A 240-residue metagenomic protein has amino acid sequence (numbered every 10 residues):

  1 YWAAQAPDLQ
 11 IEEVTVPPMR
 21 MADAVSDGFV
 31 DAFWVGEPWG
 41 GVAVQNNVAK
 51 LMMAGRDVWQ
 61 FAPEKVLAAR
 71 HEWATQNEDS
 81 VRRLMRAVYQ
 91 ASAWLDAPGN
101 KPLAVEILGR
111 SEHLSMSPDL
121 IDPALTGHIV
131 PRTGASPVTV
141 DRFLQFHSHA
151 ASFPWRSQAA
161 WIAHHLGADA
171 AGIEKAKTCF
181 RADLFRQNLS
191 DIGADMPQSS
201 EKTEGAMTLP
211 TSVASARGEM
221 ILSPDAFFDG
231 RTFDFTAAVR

Functional and structural regions predicted by a protein language model:
Y1-A3: Donor-binding/catalytic cores of nucleotide-activated saccharide and glycerol-phosphate transferases/polymerases
Q5-P7, Q60-F61: Solvent-exposed alpha-helices and their adjacent loops that cap or buttress functional pockets in soluble metabolic
A6-D27, P38: Short helix-initiation/N-cap motifs at beta->coil->alpha
E12, V30-D31, F153: Residue-level marker of alpha-helix boundaries and capping positions
T15, N46, S80, G134-V138: Short, flexible segments with low predicted structural confidence
T15-V16, W34, G99, S157: Residue-level recognition of alpha-helix initiation/capping sites
S26, D31-I129: Pocket-lining segment of extracytoplasmic ligand-binding domains
P118-R240: Segments of small-molecule ligand-sensing domains
